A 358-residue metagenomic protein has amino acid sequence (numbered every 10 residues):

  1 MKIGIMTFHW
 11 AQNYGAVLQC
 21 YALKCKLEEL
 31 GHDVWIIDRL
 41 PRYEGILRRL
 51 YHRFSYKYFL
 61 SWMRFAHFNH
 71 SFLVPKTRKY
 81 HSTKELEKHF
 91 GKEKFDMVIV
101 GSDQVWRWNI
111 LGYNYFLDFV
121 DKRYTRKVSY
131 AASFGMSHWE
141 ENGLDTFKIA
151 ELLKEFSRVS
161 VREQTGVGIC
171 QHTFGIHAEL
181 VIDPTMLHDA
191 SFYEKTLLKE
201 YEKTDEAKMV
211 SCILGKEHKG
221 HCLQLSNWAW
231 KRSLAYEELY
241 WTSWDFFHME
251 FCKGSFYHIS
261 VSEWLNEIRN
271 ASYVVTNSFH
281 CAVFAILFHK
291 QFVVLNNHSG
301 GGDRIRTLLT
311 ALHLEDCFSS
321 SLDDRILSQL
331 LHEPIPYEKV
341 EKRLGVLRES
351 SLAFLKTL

Functional and structural regions predicted by a protein language model:
M1-L358: Active-site anion-handling motifs in enzyme catalytic cores
